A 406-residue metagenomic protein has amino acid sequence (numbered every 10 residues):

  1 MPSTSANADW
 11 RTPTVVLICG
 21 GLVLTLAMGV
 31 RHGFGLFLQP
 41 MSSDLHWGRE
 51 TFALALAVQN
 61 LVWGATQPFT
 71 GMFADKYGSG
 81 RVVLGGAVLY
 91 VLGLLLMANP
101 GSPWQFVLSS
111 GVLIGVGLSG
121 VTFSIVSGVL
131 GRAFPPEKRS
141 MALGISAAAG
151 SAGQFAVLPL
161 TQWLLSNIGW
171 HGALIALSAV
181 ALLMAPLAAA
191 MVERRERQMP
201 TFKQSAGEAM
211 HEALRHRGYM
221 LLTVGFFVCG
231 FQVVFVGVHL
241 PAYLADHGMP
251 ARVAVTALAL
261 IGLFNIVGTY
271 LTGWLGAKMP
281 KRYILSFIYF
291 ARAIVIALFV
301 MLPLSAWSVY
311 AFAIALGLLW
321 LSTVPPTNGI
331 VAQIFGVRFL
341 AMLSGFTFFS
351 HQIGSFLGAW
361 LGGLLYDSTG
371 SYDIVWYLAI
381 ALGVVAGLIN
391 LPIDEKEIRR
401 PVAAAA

Functional and structural regions predicted by a protein language model:
T25, G93, Q105-V121, F227 (+1 more regions): Hydrophobic core of transmembrane alpha-helices in multi-pass small-molecule transporters, especially MFS/SLC-type
H32, N60-P68, Q154-F155, G262-Y270 (+1 more regions): Residue-level signature of mid-helix packing/kink "hotspots" within the transmembrane helices of 12-pass Major
F34-L38, R217-T272: Extracytoplasmic gate region of multi-pass secondary transporters
A65-W104: Conserved MFS/SLC helix-loop-helix module at the cytosolic interface between two early adjacent transmembrane helices
T66-G78, T269-P280, D367: Helix-to-loop junctions at the C-terminal end of transmembrane segments in multipass secondary transporters
S110-A148, G336: Cytoplasmic helix-loop-helix junction between adjacent transmembrane helices in 12-TM secondary transporters
S146-R194: Helix-loop-helix hairpin linking two adjacent transmembrane segments in secondary transporters
A259-F264, L271, K278-I330: C-terminal transmembrane helical hairpin of 12-TM major facilitator-type secondary transporters
